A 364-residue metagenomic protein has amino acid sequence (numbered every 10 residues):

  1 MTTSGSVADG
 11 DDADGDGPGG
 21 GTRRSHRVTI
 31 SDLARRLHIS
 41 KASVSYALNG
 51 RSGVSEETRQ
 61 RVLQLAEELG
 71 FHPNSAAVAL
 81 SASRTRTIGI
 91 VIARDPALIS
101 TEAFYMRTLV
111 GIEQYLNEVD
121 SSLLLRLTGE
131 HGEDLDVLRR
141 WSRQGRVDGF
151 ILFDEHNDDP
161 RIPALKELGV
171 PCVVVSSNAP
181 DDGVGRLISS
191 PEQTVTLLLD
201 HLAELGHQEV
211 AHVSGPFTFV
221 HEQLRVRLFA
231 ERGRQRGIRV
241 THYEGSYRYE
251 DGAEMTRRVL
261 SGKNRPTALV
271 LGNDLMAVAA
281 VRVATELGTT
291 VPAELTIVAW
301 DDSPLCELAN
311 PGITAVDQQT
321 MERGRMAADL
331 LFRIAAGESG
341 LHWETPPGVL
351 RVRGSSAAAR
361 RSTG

Functional and structural regions predicted by a protein language model:
M1-R86, R360-G364: N-terminal helix-turn-helix DNA-binding module of bacterial transcription factors
R36, S43-S45, S83-L98, H201 (+1 more regions): Short beta-strand segments enriched in small/hydrophobic residues
F71-V137: Amphipathic helical "hinge" segments at domain boundaries
R94-R107, L125-D134, L187-L197, V213-M255 (+4 more regions): Hinge/beta->alpha junction and helix N-cap segments in small-molecule ligand-binding domains
D134-R146, A253-K263: Short, well-structured alpha-helical segments in soluble
F153-L197, L275, D301-I313: Flexible loop/hinge segments that line or gate small-molecule binding clefts
V240, G262-G364: Flexible loop/turn connectors
